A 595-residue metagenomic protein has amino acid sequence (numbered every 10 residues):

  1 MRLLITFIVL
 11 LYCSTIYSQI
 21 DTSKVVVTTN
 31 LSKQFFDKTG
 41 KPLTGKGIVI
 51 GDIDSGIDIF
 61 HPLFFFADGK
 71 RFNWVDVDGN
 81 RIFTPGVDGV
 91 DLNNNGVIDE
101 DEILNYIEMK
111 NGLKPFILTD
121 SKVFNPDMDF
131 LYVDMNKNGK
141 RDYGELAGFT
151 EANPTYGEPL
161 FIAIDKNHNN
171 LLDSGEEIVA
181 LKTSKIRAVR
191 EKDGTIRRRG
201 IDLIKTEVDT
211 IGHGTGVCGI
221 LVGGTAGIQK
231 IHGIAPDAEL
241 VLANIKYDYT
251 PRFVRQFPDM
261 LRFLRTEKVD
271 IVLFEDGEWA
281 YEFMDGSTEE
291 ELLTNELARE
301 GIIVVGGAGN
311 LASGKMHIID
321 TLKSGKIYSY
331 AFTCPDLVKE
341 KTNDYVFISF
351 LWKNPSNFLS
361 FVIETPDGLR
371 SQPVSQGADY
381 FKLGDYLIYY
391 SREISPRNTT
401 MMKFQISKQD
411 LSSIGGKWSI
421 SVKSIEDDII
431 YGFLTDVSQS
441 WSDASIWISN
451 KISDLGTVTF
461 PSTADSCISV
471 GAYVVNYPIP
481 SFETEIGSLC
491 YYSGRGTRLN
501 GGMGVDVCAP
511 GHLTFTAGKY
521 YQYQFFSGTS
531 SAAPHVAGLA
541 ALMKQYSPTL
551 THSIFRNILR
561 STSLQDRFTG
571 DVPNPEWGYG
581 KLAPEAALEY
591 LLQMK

Functional and structural regions predicted by a protein language model:
C13-T15: N-terminal signal peptide c-region/cleavage motif recognized by signal peptidases
Q19-T22, E100-D101, L240, N244 (+4 more regions): Short acidic, glycine-rich surface-loop motifs adjacent to enzyme active sites
F36-L160, I164-F253, R299, T342-D344 (+5 more regions): Subtilisin-like serine protease catalytic core
D37-G51, F65, G69-F72, D209 (+8 more regions): Mature extracellular/periplasmic domains of secretome proteins
D52, T210-G223, I228-Q229, Y249-F274 (+1 more regions): Substrate-binding/charge-relay-adjacent region of secreted/lumenal peptidase catalytic domains
D52-G56, I220-G224, A243-Y247, F274-W279 (+9 more regions): Active-site-proximal beta-strand/loop segments in catalytic clefts of secreted hydrolases
T183-G200, S360, E364-S375, Y386-E393 (+2 more regions): Catalytic-core environment of secreted peptidases
C218-L221, A243-Y247, T266-D270, V346-G368 (+2 more regions): Hydrolase catalytic cores
